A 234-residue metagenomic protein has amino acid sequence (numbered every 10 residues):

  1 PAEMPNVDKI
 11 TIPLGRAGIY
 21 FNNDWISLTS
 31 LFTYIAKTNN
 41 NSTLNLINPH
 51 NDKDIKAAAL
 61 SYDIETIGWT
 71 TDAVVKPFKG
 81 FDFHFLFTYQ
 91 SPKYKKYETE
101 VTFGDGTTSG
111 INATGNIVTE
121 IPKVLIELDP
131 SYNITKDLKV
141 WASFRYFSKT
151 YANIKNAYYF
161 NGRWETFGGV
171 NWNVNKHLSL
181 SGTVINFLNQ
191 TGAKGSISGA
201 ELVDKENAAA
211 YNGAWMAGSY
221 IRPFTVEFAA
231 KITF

Functional and structural regions predicted by a protein language model:
A2-E3, S42-A58, K95-G115, K194-A217: Solvent-exposed loop segments that connect transmembrane elements
E3, P13-G15, V75, D82-F83 (+1 more regions): Conserved C-terminal beta-signal and adjacent last beta-strands/turns of outer-membrane beta-barrel proteins
P5-V7: Acceptor-substrate binding/catalytic loop of class I
G18: Small/polar-residue-rich segments within soluble enzyme cores
F21-W25, T66, F234: A generic beta-sheet turn/junction motif
N23-L31, L180-G182: Compositionally biased regions
S27, L31-N41, K53-T150: Gram-negative outer-membrane beta-barrel transporters
